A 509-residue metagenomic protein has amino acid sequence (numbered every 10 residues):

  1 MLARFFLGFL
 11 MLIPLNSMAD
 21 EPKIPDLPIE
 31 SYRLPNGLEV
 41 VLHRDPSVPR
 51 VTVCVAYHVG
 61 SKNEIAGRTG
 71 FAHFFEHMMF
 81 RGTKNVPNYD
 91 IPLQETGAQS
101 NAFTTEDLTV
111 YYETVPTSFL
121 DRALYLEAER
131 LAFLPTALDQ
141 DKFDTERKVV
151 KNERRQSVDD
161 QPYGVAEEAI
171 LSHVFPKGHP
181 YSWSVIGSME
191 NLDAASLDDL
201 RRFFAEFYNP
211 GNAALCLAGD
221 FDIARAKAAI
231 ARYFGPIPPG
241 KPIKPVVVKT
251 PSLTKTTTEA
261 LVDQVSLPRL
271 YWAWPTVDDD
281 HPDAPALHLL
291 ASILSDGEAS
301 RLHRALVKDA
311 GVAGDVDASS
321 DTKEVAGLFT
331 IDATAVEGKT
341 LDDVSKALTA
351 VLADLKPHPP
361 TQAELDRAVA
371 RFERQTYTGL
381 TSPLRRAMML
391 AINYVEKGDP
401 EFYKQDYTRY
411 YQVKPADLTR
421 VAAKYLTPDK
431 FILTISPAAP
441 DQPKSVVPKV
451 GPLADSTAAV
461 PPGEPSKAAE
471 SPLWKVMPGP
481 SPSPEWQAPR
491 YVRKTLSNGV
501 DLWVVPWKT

Functional and structural regions predicted by a protein language model:
R4-P14: Bacterial N-terminal signal peptides
L12, S17-L42, D222-V262, K404-T509: Proteolytic maturation boundary segments
G37, V55, H73, Y111 (+13 more regions): Buried hydrophobic packing residues in well-ordered domains
T52-T114, D159, S182-I186, D296-V312 (+1 more regions): M16/MPP (pitrilysin/insulinase) zinc-metallopeptidase core fold and M16-derived inactive scaffolds
M78, T83, A123-L126, R130 (+8 more regions): Scaffold signal of the M16-like zinc-metallopeptidase fold and its non-catalytic homologs
G82, T114-T145, E298, D321-G379: M16/insulysin-pitrilysin zinc metalloprotease superfamily fold
Q140, R147, R201-Y233, K430-F431: Non-catalytic, conformational "gating/processing" segments within enzyme and secreted inhibitor domains
Y271-P275, L294-A335, M389: A structural supersecondary motif
